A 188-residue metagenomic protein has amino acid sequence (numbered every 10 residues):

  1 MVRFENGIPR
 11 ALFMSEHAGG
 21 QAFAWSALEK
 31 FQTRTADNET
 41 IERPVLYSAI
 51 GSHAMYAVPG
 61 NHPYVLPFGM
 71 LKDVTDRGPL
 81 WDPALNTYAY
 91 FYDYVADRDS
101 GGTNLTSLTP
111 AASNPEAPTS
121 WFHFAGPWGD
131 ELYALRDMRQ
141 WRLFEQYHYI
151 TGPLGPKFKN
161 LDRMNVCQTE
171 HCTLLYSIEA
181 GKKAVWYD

Functional and structural regions predicted by a protein language model:
M1-D188: Domain-length functional cores that host ligand/cofactor binding and catalytic or interaction surfaces in mature
